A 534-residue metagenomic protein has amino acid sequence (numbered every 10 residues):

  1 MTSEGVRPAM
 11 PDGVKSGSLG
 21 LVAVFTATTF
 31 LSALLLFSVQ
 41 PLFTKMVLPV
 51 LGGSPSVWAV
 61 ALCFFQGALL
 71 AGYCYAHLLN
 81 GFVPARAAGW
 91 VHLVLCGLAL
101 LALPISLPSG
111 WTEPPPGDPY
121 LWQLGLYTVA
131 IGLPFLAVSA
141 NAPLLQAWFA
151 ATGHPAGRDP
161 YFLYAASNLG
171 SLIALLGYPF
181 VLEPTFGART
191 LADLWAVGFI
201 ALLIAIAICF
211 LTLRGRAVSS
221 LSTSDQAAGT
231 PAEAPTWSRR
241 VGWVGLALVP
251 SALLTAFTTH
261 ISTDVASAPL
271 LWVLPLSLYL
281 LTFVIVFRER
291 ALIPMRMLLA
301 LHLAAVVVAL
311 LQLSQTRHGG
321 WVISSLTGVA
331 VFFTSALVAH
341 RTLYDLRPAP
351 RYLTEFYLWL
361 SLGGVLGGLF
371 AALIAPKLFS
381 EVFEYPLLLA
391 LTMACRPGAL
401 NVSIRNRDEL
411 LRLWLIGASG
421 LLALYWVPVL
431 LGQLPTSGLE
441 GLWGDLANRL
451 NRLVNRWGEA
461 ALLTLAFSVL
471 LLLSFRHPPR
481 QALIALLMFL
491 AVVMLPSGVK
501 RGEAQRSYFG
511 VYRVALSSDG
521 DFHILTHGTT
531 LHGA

Functional and structural regions predicted by a protein language model:
T2-A534: Alpha-helical transmembrane segments of multi-pass membrane proteins
